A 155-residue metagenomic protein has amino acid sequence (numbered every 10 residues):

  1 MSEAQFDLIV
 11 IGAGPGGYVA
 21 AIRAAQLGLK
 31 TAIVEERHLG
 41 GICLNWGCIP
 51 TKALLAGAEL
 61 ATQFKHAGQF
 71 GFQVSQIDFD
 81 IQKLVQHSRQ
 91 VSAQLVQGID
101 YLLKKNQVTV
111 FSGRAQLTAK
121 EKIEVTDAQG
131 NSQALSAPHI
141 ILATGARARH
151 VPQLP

Functional and structural regions predicted by a protein language model:
S2-F6, I22-L29, V34-P155: Glycine-rich flavin
G12-P15, E36-R37: Glycine-rich Rossmann-fold phosphate-binding loop(s) that bind the pyrophosphate of adenine dinucleotide cofactors
Y18: Residues forming the Rossmann-fold NAD(P)(H) cofactor-binding site
